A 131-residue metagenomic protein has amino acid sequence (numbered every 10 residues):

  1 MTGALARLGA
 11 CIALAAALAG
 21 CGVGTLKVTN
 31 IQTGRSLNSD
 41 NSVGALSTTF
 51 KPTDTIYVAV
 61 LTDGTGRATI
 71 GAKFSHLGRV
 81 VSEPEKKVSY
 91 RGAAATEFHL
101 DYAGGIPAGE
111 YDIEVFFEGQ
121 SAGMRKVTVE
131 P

Functional and structural regions predicted by a protein language model:
M1-I12: Bacterial N-terminal signal peptides that target proteins for export
A17-G20: C-terminal motif of bacterial Sec signal peptides marking the signal peptidase cleavage site
G22-P52: Short, compositionally biased P/S/T/A/G/V-rich stretches that sit at domain boundaries
T55-D63: Short edge beta-strand/loop segments characteristic of extracellular beta-sandwich folds
A72-G78, V115: Conserved aromatic beta-strand anchor motif in extracellular beta-sandwich/beta-rich domains
V81-R91: Solvent-exposed serine/threonine-rich low-complexity stretches and specific carbohydrate-binding patches
Y90-L100: Aromatic sugar-binding surface patches on proteins that engage polysaccharides or sugar-phosphate polymers
A103-V129: Short, exposed beta-strand-loop hairpins at the edges of beta-sheets in extracellular/periplasmic proteins
